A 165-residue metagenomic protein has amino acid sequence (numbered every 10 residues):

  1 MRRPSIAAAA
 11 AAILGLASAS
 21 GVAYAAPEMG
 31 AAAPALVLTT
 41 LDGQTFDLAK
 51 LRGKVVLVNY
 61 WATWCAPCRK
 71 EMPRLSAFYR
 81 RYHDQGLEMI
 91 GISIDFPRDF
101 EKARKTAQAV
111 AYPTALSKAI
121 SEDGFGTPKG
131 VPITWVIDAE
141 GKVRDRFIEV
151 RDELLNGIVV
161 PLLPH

Functional and structural regions predicted by a protein language model:
M1-P4: Positively charged n-region of N-terminal signal peptides that target proteins for export
A8-A19: Bacterial N-terminal signal peptides
A23-L48: N-terminal "domain-start" segment that seeds a small globular fold
A49-C65: Short active-site neighborhood of thiol/selenol oxidoreductases, capturing the structured segment around
L51-K54, D84, Y112: Active-site acidic short loop of glycosyltransferases
R69-A109, K118-G124: Structural microenvironment flanking redox-active thiols in thiol-disulfide oxidoreductases
R104-Y112, L116-P161: Thiol/disulfide oxidoreductase modules built on the thioredoxin-like
